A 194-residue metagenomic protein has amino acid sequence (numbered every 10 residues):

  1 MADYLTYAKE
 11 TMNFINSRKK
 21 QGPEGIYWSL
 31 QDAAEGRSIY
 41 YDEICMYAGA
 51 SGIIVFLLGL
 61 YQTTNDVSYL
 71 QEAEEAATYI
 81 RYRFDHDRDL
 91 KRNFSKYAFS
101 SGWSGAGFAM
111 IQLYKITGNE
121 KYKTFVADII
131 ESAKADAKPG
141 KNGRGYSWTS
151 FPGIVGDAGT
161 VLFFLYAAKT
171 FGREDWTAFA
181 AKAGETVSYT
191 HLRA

Functional and structural regions predicted by a protein language model:
M1, G52-D66, G105-N119, T160-R173: Well-ordered alpha-helical scaffold segments within catalytic/enzyme domains
M1-G49, V55-T63, V67-E75, A127 (+1 more regions): Low-complexity, Ser/Thr/Pro/Gly-enriched N-terminal "stalk/linker" regions
F14-S17, G59, Y82, Q112-K115 (+2 more regions): Positions within ordered alpha-helical repeat solenoids
G25-W28, D42, N119, W148-G153 (+3 more regions): Mature, well-folded catalytic/scaffold domains that follow N-terminal targeting or propeptide regions
A33-A50, D87-S104, N142-D157: Solvent-exposed loop and edge beta-strand segments that line ligand/cofactor-binding and catalytic clefts
E74, Y82, Y122-P139, A180-A183: Short, charged, amphipathic alpha-helices and their helix-cap/turn boundaries
K134, R144-G153, T177, A181-G184: Eukaryote-skewed repeat-based solenoidal scaffolds used as protein-protein interaction platforms, primarily
T190-A194: Conserved small/polar residues in nucleotide/adenosyl-binding loops
